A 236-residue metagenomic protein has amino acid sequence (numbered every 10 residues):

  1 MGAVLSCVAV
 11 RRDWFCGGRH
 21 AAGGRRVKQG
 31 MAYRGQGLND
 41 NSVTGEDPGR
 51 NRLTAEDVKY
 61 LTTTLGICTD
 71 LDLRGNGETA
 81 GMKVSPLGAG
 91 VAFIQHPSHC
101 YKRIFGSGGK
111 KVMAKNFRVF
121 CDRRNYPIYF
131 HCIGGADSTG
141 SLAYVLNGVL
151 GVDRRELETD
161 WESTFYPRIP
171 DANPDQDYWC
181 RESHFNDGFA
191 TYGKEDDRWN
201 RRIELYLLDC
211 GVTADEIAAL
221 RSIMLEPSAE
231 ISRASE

Functional and structural regions predicted by a protein language model:
M1-Y129, S141-E236: Cys-dependent protein tyrosine phosphatase-like superfamily
G134, S138-T139: Ser/Thr-glycine-rich phosphate-binding loops at phosphate-binding pockets of nucleotides, nucleotide cofactors
